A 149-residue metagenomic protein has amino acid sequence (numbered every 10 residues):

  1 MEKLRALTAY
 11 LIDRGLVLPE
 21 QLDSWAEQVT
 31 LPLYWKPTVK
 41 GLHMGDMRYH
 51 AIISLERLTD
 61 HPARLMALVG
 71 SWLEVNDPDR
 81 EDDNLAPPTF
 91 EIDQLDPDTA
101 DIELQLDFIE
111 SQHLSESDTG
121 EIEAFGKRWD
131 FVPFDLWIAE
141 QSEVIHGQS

Functional and structural regions predicted by a protein language model:
M1-D46, S54-S149: Long, contiguous binding/interaction regions
